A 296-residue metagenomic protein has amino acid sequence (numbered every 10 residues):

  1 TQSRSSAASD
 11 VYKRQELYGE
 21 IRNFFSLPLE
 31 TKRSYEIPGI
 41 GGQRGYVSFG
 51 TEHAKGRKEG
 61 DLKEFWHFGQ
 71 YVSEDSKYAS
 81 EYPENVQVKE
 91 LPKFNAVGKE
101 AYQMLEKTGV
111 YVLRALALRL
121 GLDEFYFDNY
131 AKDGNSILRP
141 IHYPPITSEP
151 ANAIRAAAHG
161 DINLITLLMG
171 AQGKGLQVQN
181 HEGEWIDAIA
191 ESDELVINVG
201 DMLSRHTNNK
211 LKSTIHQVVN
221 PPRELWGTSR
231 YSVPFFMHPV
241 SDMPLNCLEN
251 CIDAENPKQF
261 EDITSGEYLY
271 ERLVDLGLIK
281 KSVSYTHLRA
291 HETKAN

Functional and structural regions predicted by a protein language model:
T1-Q2, A8-Q15, T286-T293: Conserved small/polar residues in nucleotide/adenosyl-binding loops
S6-A7, F127, A153, L168-I263: Catalytic core of Fe(II)/2-oxoglutarate
S6-Q103: Non-heme Fe(II)-dependent double-stranded beta-helix
I21-K32, Q70, L105, G109-L113 (+4 more regions): A generic secondary-structure signal for well-formed alpha-helical elements
I37-Q43, Y71-E74, V97-Q177, V219-L225: Conserved double-stranded beta-helix
F49, K63-Y71, I141-Y143, G170 (+3 more regions): Structured loops at beta-to-helix junctions and adjacent beta-edge loops in soluble globular domains
R57-G60, K132, G160, A190 (+1 more regions): Extracellular/periplasmic catalytic domains that process cell-envelope and extracellular macromolecules
G266-R289: C-terminal helix/juxtamembrane-tail motif
